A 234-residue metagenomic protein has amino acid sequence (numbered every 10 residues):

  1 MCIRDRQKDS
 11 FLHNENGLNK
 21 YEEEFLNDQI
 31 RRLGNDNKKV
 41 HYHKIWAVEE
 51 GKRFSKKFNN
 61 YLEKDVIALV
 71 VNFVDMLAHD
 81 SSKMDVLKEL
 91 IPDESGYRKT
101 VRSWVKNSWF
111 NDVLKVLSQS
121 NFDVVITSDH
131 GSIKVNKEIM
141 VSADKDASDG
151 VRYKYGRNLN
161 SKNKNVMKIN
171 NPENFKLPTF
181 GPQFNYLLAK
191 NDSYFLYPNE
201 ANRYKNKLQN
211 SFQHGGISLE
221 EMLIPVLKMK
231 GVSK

Functional and structural regions predicted by a protein language model:
R4-K234: Feature captures the catalytic ectodomains and active-site-proximal regions of enzymes that hydrolyze or transfer
